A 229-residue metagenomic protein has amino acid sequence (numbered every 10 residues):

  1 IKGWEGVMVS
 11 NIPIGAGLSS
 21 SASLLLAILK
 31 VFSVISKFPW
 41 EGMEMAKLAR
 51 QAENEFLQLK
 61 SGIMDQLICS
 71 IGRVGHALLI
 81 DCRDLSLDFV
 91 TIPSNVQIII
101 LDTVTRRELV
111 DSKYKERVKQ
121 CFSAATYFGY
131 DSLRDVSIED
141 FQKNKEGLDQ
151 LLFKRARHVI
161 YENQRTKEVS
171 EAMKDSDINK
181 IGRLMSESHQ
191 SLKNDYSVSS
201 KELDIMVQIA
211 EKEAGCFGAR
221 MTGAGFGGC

Functional and structural regions predicted by a protein language model:
I1-T91, K212-E213: Gly/Ser-rich oxyanion-binding loop with an adjacent helix/lid that shapes the negatively charged ligand pocket
H76-R220: C-terminal nucleotide
F226: Glycine-rich phosphate-binding loop
